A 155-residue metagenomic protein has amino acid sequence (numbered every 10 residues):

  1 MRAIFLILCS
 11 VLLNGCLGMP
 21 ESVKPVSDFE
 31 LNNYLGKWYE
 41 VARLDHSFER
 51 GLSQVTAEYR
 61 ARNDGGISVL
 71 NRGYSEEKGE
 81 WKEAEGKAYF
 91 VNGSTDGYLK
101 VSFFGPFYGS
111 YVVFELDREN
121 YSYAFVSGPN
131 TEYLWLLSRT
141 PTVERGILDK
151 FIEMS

Functional and structural regions predicted by a protein language model:
I4-L13: Sec-dependent N-terminal signal peptides
C16-S155: A beta-rich soluble binding module of mature secreted/lumenal proteins
